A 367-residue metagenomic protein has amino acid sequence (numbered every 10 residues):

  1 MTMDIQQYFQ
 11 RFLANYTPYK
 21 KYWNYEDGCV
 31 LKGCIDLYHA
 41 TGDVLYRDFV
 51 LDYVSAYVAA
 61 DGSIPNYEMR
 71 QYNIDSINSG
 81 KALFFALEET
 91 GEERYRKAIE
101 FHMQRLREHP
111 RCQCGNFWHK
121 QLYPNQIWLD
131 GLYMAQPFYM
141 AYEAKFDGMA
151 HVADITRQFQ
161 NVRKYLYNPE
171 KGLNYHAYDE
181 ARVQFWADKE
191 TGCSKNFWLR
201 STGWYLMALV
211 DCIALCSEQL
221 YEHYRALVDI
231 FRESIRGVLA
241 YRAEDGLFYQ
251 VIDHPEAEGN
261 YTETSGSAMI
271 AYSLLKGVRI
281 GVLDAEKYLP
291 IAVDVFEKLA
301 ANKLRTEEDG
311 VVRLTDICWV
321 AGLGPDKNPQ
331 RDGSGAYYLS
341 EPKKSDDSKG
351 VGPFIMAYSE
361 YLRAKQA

Functional and structural regions predicted by a protein language model:
T2-K20, D48-P65, K97-N116, M149-Y175 (+3 more regions): Long, well-ordered core segments of solenoidal/helical folds
D4-G28, A40, L45-R47, A56-I74 (+6 more regions): CBM-like carbohydrate-recognition segments
Q10-L13, V58-P65, Q113-Q121, A181-N196 (+2 more regions): Acidic/His metal-coordination segments adjacent to aromatic residues that form catalytic metal sites in metalloenzymes
Y22, I127-M134, D147, H151-D154 (+4 more regions): Short, contiguous, pocket-lining structural segments that sit at or immediately flank catalytic/ligand-binding sites
T90, Y142-A153, C212-R225, G277-E286: Inter-helical turn/loop segments and adjacent helix faces that build the functional surface of alpha-helical bundle
Q113-Q126, A141-K145, H151, T156-F159 (+5 more regions): Flexible, surface-exposed loop/gating regions in the mature catalytic domains of secreted/periplasmic hydrolases
L206-P255, G259: Oxyanion-binding "anion nests"
